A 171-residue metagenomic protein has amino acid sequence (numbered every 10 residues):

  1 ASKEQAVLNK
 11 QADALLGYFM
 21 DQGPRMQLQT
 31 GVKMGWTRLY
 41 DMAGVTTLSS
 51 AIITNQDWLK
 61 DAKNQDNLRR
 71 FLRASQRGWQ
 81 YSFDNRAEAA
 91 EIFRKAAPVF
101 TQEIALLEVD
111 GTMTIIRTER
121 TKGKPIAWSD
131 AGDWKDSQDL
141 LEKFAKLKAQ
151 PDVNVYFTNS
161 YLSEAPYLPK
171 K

Functional and structural regions predicted by a protein language model:
S2-Q5, Q11-V99: Pocket-lining segment of extracytoplasmic ligand-binding domains
N9-Q11, K124-P125: Short, contiguous strand/loop micro-motifs
Q22, L48, T54-N55, K122 (+2 more regions): Glycine-rich, flexible loop/turn motifs
K33, I52, A97, T101 (+2 more regions): Alpha-helix boundary/capping detector
R38, N55, D130, F157-Y161: Helix N-cap / beta->alpha transition motif
A62-K146: Secondary-structure end/capping motifs
W134-K171: Conserved C-terminal helix/tail region of periplasmic/extracytoplasmic solute-binding proteins
